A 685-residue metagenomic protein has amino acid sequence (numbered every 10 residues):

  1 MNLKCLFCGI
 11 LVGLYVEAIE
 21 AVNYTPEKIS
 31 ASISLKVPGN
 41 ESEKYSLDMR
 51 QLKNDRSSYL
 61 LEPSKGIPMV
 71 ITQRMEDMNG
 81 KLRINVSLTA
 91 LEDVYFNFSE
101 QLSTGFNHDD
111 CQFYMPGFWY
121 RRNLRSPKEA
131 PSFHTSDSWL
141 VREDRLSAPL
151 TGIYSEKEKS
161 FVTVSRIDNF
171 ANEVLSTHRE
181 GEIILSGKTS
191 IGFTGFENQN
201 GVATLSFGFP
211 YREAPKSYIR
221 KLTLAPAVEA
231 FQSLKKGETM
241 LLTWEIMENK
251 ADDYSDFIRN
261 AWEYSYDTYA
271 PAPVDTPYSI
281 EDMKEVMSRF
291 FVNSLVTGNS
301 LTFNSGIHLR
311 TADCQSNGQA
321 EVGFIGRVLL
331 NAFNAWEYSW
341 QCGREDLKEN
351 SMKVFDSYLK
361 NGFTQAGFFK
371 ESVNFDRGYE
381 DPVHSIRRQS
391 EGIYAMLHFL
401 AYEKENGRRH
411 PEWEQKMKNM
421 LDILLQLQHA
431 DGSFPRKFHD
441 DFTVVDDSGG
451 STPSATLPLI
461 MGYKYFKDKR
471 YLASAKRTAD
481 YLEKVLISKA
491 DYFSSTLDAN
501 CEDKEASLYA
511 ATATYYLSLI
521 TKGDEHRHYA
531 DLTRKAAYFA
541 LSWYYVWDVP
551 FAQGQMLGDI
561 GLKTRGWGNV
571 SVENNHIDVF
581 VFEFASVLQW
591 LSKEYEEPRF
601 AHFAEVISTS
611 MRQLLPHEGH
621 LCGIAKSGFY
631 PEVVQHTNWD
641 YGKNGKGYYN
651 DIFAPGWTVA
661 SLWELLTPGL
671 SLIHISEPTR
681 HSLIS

Functional and structural regions predicted by a protein language model:
F7-A18: Hydrophobic h-region of N-terminal signal peptides that target proteins for export in Gram-negative bacteria
Y24, P38-N40, Y59-G66, T72-K236: Beta-strand/loop-rich accessory regions of lumenal/periplasmic or secreted enzymes, predominantly carbohydrate-active
T25, A31, V37-S42, L47-M49 (+10 more regions): Low-complexity, Ser/Thr/Pro/Gly-enriched N-terminal "stalk/linker" regions
F257-S294, G343-N361, E405-L425, K467-K484 (+3 more regions): Extended, well-ordered alpha-helical scaffold segments
S288-A320, K360-P382, L424-V444, E483-C501 (+2 more regions): Glycine- and aromatic-rich loop/turn segments at beta-sheet edges
L329-E345, E391-R409, S454-K469, Y509-E525 (+3 more regions): Well-ordered alpha-helical scaffold segments within catalytic/enzyme domains
S385-Q389, D446-T456, L486-K489, L497-A511: Aromatic-lined, polymer-binding surfaces characteristic of secreted/periplasmic polysaccharide-degrading enzymes
S671-S685: Residue-level detector of conserved catalytic or cofactor/ligand-binding positions in enzyme active sites
